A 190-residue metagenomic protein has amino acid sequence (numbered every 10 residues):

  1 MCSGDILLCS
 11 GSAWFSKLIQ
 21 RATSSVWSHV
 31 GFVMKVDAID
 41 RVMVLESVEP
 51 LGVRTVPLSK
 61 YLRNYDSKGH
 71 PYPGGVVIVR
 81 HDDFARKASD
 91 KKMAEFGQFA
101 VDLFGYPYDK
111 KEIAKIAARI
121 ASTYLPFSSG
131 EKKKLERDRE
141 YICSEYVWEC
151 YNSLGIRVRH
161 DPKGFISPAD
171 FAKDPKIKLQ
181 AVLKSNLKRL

Functional and structural regions predicted by a protein language model:
M1-L190: Cysteine-nucleophile amide-bond enzymes
